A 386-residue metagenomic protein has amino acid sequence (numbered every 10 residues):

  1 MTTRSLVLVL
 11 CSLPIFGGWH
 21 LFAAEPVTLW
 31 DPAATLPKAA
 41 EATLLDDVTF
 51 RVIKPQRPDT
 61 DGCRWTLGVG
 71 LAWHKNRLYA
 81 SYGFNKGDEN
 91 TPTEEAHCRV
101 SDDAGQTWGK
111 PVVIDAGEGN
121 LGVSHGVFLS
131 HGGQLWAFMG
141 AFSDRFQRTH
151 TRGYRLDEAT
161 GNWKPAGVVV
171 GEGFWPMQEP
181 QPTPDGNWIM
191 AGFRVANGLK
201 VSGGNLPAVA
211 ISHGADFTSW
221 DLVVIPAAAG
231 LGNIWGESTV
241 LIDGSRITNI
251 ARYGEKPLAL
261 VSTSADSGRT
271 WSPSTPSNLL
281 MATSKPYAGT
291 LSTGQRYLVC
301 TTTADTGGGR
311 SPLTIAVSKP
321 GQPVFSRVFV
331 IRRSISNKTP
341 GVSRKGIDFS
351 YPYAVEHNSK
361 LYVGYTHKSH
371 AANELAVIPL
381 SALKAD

Functional and structural regions predicted by a protein language model:
M1-S5: Positively charged n-region of N-terminal signal peptides that target proteins for export
L8-G17: Bacterial N-terminal signal peptides
L21-R64, A72-L121, S130-T283, T290-K345 (+1 more regions): Beta-rich carbohydrate-recognition and catalytic domains
G126: Charged, often glycine-rich, active-site loop that binds/positions anionic groups
K285, F349-P352: Short glycine-rich, acidic/polar surface loops and turns
N358-T366: Low-complexity, intrinsically disordered Gly/Pro/Thr-rich segments
